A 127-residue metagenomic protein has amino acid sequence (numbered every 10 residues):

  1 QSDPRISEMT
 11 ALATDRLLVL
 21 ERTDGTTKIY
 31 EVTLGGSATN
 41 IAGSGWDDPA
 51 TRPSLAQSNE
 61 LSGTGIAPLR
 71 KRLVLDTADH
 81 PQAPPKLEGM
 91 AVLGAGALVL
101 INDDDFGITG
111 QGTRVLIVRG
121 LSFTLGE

Functional and structural regions predicted by a protein language model:
Q1-E127: Sequence/structural signature of beta-propeller domains
